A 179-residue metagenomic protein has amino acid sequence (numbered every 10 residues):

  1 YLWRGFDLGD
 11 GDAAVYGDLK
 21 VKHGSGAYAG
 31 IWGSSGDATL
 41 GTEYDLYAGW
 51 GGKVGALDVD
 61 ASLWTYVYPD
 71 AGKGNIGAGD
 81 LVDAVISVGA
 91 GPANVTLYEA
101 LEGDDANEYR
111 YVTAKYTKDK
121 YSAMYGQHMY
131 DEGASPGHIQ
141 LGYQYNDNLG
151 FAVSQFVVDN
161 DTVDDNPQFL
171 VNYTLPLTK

Functional and structural regions predicted by a protein language model:
Y1-K179: Outer-membrane beta-barrel proteins
